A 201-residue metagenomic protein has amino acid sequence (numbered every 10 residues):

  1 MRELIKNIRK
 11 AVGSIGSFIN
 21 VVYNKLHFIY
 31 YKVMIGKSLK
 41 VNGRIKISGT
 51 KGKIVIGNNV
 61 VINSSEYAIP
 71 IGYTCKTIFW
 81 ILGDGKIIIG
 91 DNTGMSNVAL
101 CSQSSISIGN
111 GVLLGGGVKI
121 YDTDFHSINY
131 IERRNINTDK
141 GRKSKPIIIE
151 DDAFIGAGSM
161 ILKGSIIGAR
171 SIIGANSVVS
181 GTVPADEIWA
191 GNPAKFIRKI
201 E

Functional and structural regions predicted by a protein language model:
M1-Y121, E150-D152, S159-I161, A169 (+2 more regions): Domain-scale signature associated with acetyltransferase and cell-envelope carbohydrate enzymes
I78-G83, N135-I147: A short acidic, glycine-rich active-site loop that binds or catalyzes chemistry on phosphate/adenosine moieties
G109-G141: Histidine/lysine/aspartate-rich catalytic loop segments that bind and position anionic ligands
T123-Y130, I167-R170, P184-D186: Short conserved catalytic/interaction loops centered on acidic-Pro-aromatic/His motifs
P146-I147, G164-S165, S180, D186: A short, glycine- and basic residue-enriched loop/turn that sits immediately adjacent to a domain's principal
G156, L162, G174, V179-S180: Short hydrophobic beta-strand segments in globular cytosolic domains
V178, I188, F196: Conserved beta-strand positions that form and line the central face of beta-propeller blades
